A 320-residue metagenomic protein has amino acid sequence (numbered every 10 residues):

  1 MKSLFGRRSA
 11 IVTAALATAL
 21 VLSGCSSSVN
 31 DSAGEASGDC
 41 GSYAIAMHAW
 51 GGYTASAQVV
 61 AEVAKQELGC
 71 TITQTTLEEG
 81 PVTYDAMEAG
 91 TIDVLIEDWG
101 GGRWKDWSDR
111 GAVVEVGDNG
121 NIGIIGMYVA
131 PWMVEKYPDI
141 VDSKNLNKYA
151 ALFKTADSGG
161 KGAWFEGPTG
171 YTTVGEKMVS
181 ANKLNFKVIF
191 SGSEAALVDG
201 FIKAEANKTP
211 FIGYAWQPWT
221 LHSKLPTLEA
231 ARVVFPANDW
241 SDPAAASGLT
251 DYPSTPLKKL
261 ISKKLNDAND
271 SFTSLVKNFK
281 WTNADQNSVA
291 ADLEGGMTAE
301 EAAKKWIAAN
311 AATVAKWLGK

Functional and structural regions predicted by a protein language model:
L22-A36: Bacterial lipoprotein signal-peptidase II cleavage site
G38-G52, C70-T76, K161-W164, V276: Short, well-ordered beta-strand elements
G51-C70, V179: Short, polar/charged alpha-helical segment
G52, Y171-K187, S191-K208, S271 (+1 more regions): An extracytoplasmic/periplasmic, membrane-proximal ligand-sensing/linker region
G80-V129: N-terminal segment of the mature folded domain
D85-A86, I92-I96, F165-S241: Ligand-binding pocket segment of bilobal, Venus flytrap-like solute-binding proteins
V113-W164: A conserved helix-loop-strand patch within extracytoplasmic ligand-binding domains of the periplasmic binding
I125-K136, G248, T255-A268, A291-D292: A bilobed periplasmic-binding-protein/Venus flytrap-type ligand-binding module shared by bacterial periplasmic
